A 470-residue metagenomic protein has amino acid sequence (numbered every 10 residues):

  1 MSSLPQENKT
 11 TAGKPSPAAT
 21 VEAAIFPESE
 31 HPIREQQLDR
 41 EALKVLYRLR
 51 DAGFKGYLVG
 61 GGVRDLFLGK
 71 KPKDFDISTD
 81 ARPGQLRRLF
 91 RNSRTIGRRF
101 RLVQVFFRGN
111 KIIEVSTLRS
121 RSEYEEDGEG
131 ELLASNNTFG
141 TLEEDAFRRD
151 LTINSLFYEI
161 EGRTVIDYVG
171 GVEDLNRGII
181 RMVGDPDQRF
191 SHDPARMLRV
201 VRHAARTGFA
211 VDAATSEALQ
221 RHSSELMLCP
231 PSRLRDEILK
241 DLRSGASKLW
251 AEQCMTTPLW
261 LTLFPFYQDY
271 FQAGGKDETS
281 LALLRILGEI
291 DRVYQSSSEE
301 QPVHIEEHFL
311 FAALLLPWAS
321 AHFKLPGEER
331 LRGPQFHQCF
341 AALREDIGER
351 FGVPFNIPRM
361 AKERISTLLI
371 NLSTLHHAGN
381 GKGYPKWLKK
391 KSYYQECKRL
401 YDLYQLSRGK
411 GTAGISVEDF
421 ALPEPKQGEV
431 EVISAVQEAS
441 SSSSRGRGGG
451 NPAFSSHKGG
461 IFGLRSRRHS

Functional and structural regions predicted by a protein language model:
M1-S470: Catalytic cores of the polymerase beta-like nucleotidyltransferase superfamily and closely associated nucleotide
